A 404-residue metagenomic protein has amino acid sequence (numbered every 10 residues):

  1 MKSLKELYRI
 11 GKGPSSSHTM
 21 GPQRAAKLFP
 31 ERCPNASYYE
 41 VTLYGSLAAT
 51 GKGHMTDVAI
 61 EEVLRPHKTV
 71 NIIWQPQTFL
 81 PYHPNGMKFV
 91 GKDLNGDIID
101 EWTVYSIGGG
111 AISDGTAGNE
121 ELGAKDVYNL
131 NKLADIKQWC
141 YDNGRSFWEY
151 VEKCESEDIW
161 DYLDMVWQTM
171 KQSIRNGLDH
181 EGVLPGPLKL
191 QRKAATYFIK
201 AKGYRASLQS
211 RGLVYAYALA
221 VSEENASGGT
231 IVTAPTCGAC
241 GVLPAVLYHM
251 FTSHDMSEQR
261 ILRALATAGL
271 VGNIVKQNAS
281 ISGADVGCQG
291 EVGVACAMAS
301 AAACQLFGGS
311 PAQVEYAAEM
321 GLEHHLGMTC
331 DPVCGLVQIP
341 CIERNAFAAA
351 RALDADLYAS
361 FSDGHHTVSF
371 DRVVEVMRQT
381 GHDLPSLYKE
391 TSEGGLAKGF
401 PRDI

Functional and structural regions predicted by a protein language model:
Y8, L43-A49, P76-T78, L265-I274 (+2 more regions): Acidic, glycine-rich active-site loops and adjacent beta-strand->loop/helix elements that engage anionic groups
Y8-L28, S227-V246, C288-C296: Conserved phosphate/anionic-ligand binding catalytic regions in large, soluble enzymes, centered on
R9-G11, S282-G287, P332-C341: Short beta-alpha connecting loops at secondary-structure transitions that line or flank enzyme active sites
T19-R32, P244-D255, S300-G308: Alpha-helical support elements that line or immediately flank enzyme active sites and cofactor-binding pockets
P66-Y204, G212-L213: C-terminal regulatory domains involved in ligand/effector binding and gene-expression control
K171-G283, G287, G395-I404: Accessory "access/gating" subregions that flank catalytic or transport cores
A216, A220, G241-F251, A266-I274 (+3 more regions): Contiguous, well-ordered alpha-helical segments that form the cores/surfaces of helical PPI scaffolds
A303-I404: Functionally critical mobile loop/hinge segments
